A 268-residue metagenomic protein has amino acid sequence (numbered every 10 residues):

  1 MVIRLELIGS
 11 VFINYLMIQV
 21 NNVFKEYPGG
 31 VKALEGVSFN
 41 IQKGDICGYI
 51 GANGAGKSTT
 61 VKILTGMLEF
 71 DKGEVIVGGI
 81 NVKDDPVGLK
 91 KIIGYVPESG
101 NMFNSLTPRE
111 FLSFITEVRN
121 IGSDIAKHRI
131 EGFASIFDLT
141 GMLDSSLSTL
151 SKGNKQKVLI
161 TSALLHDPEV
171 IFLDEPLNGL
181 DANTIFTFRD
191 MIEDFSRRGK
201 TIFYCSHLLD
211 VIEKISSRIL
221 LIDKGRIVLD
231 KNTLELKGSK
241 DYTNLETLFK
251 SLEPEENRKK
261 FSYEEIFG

Functional and structural regions predicted by a protein language model:
Y15-V20, F24-G36, P86: A short, flexible loop at the N-terminus of ABC-type nucleotide-binding domains that lies
G73-D84, G88-L89: Conserved ABC transporter NBD signature motif
S113, E117, I125-M142: Conserved ABC ATPase "signature" region
S146-L150: Conserved ABC ATPase signature
I171-E175: Catalytic Walker B motif of ABC-type/P-loop ATPase nucleotide-binding domains
D230-K231: ABC ATPase "signature
